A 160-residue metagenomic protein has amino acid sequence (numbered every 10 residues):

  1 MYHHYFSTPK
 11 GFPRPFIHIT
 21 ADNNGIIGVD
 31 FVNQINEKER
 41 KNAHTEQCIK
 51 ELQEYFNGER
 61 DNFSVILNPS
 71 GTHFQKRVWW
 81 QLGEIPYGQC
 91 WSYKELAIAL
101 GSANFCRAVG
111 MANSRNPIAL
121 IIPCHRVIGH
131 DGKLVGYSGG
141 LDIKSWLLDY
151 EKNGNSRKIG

Functional and structural regions predicted by a protein language model:
M1-N104, Y150, G154-G160: Basic nucleic-acid-binding alpha-helical/helix-turn surface characteristic of O6-alkylguanine DNA
F63-L67, V109, L134-Y137: Short clusters of hydrophobic/aromatic residues that line enzyme substrate/ligand-binding pockets
H73, C90, A103, A112 (+2 more regions): Gly/Ser/Thr-rich beta-alpha loop segments that engage phosphate groups in nucleotides
I98, L120, G136: Conserved SAM-binding loop
R107-N116: Regulatory, non-catalytic segments
L120-V127: Short Lys/Arg-enriched helix C-cap and helix-to-coil transition segments that create basic nucleic-acid-contact patches
H130-G160: …primarily DNA-binding HTH/wHTH and HhH modules…
